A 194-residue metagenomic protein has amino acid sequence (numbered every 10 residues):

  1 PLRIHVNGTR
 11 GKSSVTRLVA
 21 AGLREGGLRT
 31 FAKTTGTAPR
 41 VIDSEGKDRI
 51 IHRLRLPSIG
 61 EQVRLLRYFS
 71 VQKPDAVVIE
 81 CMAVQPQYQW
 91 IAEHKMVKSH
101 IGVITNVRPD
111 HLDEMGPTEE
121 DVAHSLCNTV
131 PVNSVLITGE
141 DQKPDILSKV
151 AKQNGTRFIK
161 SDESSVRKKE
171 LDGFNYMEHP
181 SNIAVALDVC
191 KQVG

Functional and structural regions predicted by a protein language model:
P1-N7, S14, L18: Short, basic phosphate-binding NTP loop
N7, I79-E80, G139-E140: Short His-Asn-centered micro-motif
T9-G11, G36: Short polar catalytic/cofactor-binding loops
K12-V15, R40-V41: Short N-terminal binding/cap micro-motifs at the start of the first secondary-structure element
T16-A20, T30, S148, L187: A generic structural signal for short, well-ordered alpha-helical segments in conserved domains
L18, Q89-A92, I146-V150: A short acidic, amphipathic alpha-helical/loop segment
A21-G102, N106, D110-A123: ATP-dependent carboxylate-amine ligase catalytic core
Q72-D75, Q85, S99-G194: Acidic, Mg2+-coordinating active-site environments of NTP-dependent enzymes
